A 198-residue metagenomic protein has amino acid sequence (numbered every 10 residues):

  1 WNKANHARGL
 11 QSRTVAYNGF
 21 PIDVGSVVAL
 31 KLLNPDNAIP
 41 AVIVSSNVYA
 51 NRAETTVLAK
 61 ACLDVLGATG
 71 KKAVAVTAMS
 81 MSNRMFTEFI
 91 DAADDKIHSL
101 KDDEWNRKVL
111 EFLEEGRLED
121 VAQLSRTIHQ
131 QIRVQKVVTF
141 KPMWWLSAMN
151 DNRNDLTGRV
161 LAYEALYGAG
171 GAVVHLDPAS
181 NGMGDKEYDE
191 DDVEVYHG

Functional and structural regions predicted by a protein language model:
W1-V57, E88-G198: Flexible, D/E/H-enriched segments
V44, K71-M81: Beta-strand elements within well-structured catalytic alpha/beta cores of enzymes that handle phosphate/sulfate esters
K60-T69, A73: Non-transmembrane, aqueous-exposed alpha-helical and coiled segments at domain scale
S82-T87: A structural signal for small-residue-enriched, beta-sheet-centric alpha/beta enzyme cores and oligomeric scaffold folds
